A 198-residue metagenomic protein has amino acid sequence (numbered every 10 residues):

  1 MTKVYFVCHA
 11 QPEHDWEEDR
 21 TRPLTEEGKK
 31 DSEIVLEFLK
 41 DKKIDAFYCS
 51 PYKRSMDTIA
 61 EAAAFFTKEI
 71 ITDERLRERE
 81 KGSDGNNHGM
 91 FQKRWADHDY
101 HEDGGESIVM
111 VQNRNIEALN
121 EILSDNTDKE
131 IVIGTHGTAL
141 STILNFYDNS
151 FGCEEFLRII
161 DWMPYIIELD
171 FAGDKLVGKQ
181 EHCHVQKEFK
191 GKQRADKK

Functional and structural regions predicted by a protein language model:
T2-I70, G104-V109, M163: Active-site-proximal alpha-helix that buttresses catalytic centers in soluble enzyme cores
V4, K129-T138: Generic beta-sheet signal
P12, A139-L140: Short active-site segment of divalent metal-dependent hydrolases/proteases that encodes the spacing between
R22, A64-E117: Phosphate-handling substructures
D41-K43, I122-K129: Glycine-rich phosphate-binding loop signature in dinucleotide/nucleotide-binding domains
C49-S50, N113, G134-T135: Short beta-strand scaffold positions
D148-G178: Domain-level recognition of soluble alpha/beta enzyme cores, biased toward histidine phosphatases/phosphomutases
K179-K198: Acidic, His/Gly-rich catalytic cores of divalent-metal-dependent hydrolytic chemistry
